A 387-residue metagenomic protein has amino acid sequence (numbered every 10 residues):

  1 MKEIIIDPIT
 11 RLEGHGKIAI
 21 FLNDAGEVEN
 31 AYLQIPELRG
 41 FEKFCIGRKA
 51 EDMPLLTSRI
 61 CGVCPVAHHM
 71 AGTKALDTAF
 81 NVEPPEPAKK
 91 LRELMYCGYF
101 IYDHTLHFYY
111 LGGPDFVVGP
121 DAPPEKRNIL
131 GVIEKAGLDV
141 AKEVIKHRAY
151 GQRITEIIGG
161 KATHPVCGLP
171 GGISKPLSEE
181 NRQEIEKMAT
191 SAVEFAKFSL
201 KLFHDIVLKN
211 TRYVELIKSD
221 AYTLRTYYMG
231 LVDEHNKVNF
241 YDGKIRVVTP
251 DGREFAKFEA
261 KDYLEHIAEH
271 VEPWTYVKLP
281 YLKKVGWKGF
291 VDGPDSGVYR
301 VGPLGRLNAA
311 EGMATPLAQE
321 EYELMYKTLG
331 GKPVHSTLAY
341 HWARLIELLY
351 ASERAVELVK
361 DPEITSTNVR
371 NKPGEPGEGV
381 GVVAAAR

Functional and structural regions predicted by a protein language model:
M1-R387: Active-site bordering "gate/hinge" segments that shape substrate access to catalytic or cofactor-binding pockets
